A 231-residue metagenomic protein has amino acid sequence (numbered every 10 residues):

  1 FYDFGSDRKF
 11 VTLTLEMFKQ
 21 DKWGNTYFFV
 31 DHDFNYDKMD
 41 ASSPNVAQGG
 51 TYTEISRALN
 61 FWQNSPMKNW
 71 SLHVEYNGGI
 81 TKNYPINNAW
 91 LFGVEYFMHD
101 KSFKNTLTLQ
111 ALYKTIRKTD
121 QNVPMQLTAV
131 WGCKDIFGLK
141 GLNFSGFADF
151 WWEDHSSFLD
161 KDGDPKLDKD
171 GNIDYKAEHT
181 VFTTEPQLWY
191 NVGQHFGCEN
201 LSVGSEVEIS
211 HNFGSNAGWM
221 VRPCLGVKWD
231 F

Functional and structural regions predicted by a protein language model:
F1-F4, H32-Y36, V74-K82, M98 (+5 more regions): Transmembrane beta-strands of outer-membrane beta-barrel pores
F1-Y36: Short glycine/proline- and aromatic-enriched beta-strand/turn motifs that initiate or cap beta-hairpins
F4-F10, Y36-G50, G78-N88, T115-P124 (+3 more regions): Solvent-exposed loop/turn segments connecting transmembrane beta-strands in outer-membrane beta-barrel proteins
L15, I55, F92-V94, A129-W131 (+2 more regions): Membrane-embedded beta-strands of outer-membrane beta-barrel proteins, especially the hydrophobic/small aromatic
F18, W23-Y27, N60-S71, H99-L107 (+2 more regions): Short loop/turn motifs that connect adjacent beta-strands in outer-membrane beta-barrel proteins
Y52-T115: Gram-negative (and chloroplast) outer-membrane scaffold detector with strong preference for beta-barrel transmembrane
K114-N200, W229-F231: Outer-membrane beta-barrel transmembrane domain signature
W219-F231: Outer-membrane beta-barrel "beta-signal"
